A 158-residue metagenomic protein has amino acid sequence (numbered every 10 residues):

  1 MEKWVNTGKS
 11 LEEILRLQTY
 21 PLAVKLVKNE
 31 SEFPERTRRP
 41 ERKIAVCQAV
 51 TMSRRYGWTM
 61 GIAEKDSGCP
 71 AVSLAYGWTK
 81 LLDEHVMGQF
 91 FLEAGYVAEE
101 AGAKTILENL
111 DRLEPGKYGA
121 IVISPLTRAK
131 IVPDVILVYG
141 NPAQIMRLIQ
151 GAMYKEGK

Functional and structural regions predicted by a protein language model:
W4-K158: Acidic, serine/proline-rich low-complexity intrinsically disordered regions
